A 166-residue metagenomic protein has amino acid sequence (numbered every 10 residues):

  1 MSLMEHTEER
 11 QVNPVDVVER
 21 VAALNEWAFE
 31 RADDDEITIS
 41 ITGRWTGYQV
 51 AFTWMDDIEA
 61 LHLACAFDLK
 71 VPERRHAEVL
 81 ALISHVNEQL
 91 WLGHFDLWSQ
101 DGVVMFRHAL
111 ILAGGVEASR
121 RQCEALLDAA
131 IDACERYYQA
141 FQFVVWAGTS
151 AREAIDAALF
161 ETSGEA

Functional and structural regions predicted by a protein language model:
M1-R20, A66: Terminal, regulation- and interaction-focused segments at domain boundaries
R20, L24-Y48, F52-L63, D68: Ser/Thr-rich, low-complexity intrinsically disordered terminal regions
D33, W91-H94, W98, Y137-T149: Long, hydrophobic, amphipathic alpha-helical segments used as structural scaffolds
A66-V103: Short, internal acidic amphipathic alpha-helical interface segments that mediate docking to partner proteins
F67-V71, L110-A118: A generic structural motif
V104-H108: Short, aliphatic-rich beta-strand segments
L110, V116, C123-E135, Q139 (+1 more regions): Long, contiguous binding/interaction regions
Q142-A166: Short, highly charged C-terminal tails/helix-capping segments
